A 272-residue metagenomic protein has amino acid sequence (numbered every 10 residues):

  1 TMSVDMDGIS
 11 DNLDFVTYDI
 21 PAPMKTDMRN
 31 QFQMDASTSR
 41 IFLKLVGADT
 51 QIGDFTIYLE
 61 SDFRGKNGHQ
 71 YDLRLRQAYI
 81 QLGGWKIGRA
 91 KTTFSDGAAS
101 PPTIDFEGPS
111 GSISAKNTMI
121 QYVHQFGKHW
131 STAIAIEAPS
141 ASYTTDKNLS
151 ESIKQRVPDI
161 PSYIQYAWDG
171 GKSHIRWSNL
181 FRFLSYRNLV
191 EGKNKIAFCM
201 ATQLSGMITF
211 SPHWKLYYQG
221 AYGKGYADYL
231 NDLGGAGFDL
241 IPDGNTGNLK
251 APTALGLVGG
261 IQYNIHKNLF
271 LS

Functional and structural regions predicted by a protein language model:
T1-L13, M24-S142, R156-V157, P161 (+4 more regions): Outer membrane beta-barrel
D7-Y18, N231-A236: Short, flexible, mixed-charge acidic loops at enzyme active sites
P21-M28, P102-F106, T145-K147, Y186-V190 (+1 more regions): Extracytoplasmic loops and strand-loop junctions of Gram-negative outer membrane beta-barrel proteins
N30-Q33, G68-D72, G108-S114, S150-V157 (+4 more regions): Replace "Gram-negative outer membrane beta-barrel proteins" with "bacterial and organellar outer membrane beta-barrel
A99, A133-A135, Y143-N148, R176 (+1 more regions): A short secondary-structure junction signal
Y166-S272: Detector for outer-membrane/organellar transmembrane beta-barrel domains, recognizing the amphipathic beta-strand
